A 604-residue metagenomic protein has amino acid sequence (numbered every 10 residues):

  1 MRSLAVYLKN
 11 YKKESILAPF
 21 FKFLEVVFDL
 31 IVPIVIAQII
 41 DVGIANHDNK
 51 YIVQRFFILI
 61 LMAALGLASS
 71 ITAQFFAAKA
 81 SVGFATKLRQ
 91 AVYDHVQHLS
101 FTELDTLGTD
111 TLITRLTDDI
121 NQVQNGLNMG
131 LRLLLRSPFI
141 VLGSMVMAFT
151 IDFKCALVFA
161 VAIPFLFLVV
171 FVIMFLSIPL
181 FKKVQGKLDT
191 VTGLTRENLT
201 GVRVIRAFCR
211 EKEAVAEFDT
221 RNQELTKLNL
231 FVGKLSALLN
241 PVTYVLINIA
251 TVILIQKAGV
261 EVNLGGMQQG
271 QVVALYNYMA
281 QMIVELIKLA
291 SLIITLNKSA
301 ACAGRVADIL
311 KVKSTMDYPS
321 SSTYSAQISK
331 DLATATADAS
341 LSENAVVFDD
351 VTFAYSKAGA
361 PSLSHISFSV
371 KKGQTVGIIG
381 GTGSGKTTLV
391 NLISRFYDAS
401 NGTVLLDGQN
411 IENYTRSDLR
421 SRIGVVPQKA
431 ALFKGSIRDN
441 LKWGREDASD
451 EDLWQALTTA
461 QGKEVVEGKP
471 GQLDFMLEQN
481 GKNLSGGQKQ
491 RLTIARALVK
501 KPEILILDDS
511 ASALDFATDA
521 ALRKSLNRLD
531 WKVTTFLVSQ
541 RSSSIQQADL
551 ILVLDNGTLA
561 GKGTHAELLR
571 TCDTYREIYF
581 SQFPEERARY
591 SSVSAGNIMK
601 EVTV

Functional and structural regions predicted by a protein language model:
M1-D29, I36, I44-L59, L65 (+16 more regions): Membrane-integrated ABC transporters
N10, E14-V27, I58, M62 (+3 more regions): Transmembrane helices of ABC transporter permease
N10-K13, H98-T102, D118-L131, L135 (+7 more regions): An intracellular "coupling" helix at the cytosolic face of ABC transporter transmembrane type-1 domains
V32, I36, A73, A77 (+6 more regions): Hydrophobic/aromatic residues in alpha-helical transmembrane segments
N46-H47, V82, Q90-T114, D118-I120 (+5 more regions): Short intracellular "coupling" helices and adjacent cytoplasmic loop segments at the cytosolic face of multi-pass
H47-F57, M147-V161, V170, F231-K313: Helix-loop-helix
A326-V604: ABC-type nucleotide-binding domain
